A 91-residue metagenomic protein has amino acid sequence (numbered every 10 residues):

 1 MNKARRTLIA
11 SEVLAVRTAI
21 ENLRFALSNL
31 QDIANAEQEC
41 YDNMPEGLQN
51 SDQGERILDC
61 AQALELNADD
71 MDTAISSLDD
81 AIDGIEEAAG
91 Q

Functional and structural regions predicted by a protein language model:
N2-Q91: Long, low-complexity or tandemly repetitive, helically biased scaffold regions used for multimeric assembly/adhesion
